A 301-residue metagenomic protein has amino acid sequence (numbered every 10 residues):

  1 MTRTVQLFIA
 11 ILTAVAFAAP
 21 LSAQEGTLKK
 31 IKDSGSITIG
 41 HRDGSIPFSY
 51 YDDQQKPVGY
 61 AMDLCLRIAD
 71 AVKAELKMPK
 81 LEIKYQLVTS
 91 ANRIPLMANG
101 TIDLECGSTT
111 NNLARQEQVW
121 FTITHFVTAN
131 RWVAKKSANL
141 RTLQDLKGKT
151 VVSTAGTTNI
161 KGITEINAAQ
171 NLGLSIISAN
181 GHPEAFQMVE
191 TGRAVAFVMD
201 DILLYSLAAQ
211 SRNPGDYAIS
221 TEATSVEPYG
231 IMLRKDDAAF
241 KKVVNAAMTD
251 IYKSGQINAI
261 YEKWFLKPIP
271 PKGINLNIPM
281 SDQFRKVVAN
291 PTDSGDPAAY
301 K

Functional and structural regions predicted by a protein language model:
E25, K30-E105, S254: Extracytoplasmic small-molecule ligand-binding "clamshell" domains of the periplasmic binding protein/Venus flytrap
E25, K32, T158-I177, G215-Y217 (+1 more regions): Ligand-binding clefts/hinges and TM-proximal coupling segments of bilobed small-molecule sensing domains
T38-P47, P57-A74, T110, T128-H182 (+2 more regions): Bilobed "Venus flytrap"/periplasmic-binding protein-like clamshell domains and structurally analogous long
D43, F126-A134, A209-M248, K267-T292 (+1 more regions): Periplasmic-binding protein-like
D63-A71, S137-L140, Q144, K149-T150 (+4 more regions): Extended ligand-binding regions for polar small-molecule ligands
L66, K77-D145, R285-A298: Acidic, polar ligand-binding/catalytic clefts
M78-P95, I176-M188, S225-E227: Short helix-initiation/N-cap motifs at beta->coil->alpha
N92, C106-E117, K161-N167, M188-S225 (+1 more regions): A ligand-binding cleft/hinge motif common to bilobed small-molecule-binding domains
